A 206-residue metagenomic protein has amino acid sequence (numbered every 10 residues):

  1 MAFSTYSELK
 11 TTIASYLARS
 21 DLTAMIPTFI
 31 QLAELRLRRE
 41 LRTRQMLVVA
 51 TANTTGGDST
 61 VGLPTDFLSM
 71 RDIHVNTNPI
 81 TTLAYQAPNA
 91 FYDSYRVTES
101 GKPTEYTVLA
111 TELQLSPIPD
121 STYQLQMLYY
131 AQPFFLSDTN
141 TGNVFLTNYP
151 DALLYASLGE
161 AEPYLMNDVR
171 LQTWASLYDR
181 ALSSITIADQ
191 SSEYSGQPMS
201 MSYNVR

Functional and structural regions predicted by a protein language model:
M1-R206: Glycine-enriched, solvent-exposed interface loops adjoining structured elements
